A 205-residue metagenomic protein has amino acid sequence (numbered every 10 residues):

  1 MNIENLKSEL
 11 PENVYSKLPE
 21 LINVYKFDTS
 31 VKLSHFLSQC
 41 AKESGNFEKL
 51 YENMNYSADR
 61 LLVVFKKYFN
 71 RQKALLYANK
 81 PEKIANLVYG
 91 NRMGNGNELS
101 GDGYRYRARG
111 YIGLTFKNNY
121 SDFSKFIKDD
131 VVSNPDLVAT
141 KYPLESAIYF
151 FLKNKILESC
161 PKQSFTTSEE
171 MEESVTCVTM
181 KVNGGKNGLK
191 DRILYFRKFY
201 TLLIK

Functional and structural regions predicted by a protein language model:
M1-H35: Flexible propeptides and autoinhibitory/regulatory segments associated with cysteine proteases
M1-V14, A41-F150: Peptidoglycan-targeting cell-wall enzymes and recognition modules
E4, S16, E20, L37 (+5 more regions): Solvent-exposed, polar/charged alpha-helical surfaces in well-ordered, non-transmembrane soluble domains, broadly
D28-K32, Y104-R107, Y142-P143, M171-V175: Extracellular/periplasmic catalytic domains that process cell-envelope and extracellular macromolecules
V31-G45: Active-site-adjacent structural elements in enzyme catalytic domains
C40-E43, P161-G188: Acidic helix/loop microenvironments that form the catalytic cleft of cell-wall polysaccharide enzymes
Y142-L144, K153-I156, C160: Proteins synthesized as precursors that undergo proteolytic processing into mature forms
C177-K205: Low-complexity, Gly/Ser/Thr/Pro-rich intrinsically disordered linker/tail segments
